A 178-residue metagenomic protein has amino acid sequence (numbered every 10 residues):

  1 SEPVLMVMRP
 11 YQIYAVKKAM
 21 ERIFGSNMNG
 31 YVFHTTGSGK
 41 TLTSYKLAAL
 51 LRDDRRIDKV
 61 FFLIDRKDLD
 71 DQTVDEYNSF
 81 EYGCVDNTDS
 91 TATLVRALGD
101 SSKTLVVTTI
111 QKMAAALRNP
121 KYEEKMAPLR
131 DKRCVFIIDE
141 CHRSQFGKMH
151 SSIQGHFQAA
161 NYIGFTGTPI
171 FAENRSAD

Functional and structural regions predicted by a protein language model:
S1-K59, D68-C84, S101-T104, Q111 (+1 more regions): ATP-dependent helicase/translocase motor core
V32, L63, I137-I138: Generic enzyme active-site microenvironment
S38, I64-K67, N87-R96, I110-A115: Conserved helicase motor
D53, R66, D75, S79-G83 (+3 more regions): Short, well-ordered loop/turn and helix-capping segments at boundaries between secondary-structure elements and domains
R56-V60, V85-T88, N174-D178: Flexible phosphate/Mg2+-sensing switch loops adjacent to catalytic phosphate-binding sites
S79, A92-V106, P128: Conserved motor-coupling elements within RecA-like helicase/translocase cores
Q111-D178: Signature of the SF2 helicase/ATPase Hel1-core->accessory helical subdomain module
